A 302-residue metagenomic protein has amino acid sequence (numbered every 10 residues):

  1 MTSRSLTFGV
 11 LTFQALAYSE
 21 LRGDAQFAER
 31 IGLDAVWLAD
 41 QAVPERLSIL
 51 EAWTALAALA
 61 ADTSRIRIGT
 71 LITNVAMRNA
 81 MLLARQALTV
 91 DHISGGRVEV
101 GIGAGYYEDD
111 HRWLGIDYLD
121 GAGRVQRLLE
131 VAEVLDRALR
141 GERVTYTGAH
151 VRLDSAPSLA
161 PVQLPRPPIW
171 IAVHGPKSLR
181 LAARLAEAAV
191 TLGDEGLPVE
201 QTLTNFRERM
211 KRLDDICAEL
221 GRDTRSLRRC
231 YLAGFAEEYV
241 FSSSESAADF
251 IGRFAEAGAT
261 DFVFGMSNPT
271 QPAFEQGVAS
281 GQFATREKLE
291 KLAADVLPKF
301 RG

Functional and structural regions predicted by a protein language model:
M1-D62, P167, A279-R286, K291 (+1 more regions): N-terminal beta1-alpha1-beta2 module of alpha/beta enzyme domains
T2-S5, N79-L185, T204-S226: Internal, glycine-rich beta/alpha segment that forms the wall or movable "lid" of small-molecule/cofactor binding
L6-T12, V36-L38, R67-L71, V98-I102 (+4 more regions): Hydrophobic faces of well-ordered beta-strands that scaffold small-molecule active sites in alpha/beta enzyme cores
T7-S19, T73-M81, Q163-H174, A233-E245: Active-site mouth loops of central-metabolism enzymes
L11-A15, Q41-V43, T73-V75, G103-G105 (+5 more regions): Active-site beta-loop-alpha junctions enriched in small/polar residues
A17-A28, L83-Q86, I171-R184, F241-F254: Short, acidic/polar
G32, D62-R65, S94, R184-A189 (+1 more regions): Glycine-enriched alpha-helix->loop->beta-strand junction motifs that scaffold or abut catalytic
D120, R124, L129-D136, Q201-L213 (+1 more regions): C-terminal helical cap(s) of enzyme catalytic domains, especially alpha/beta-barrels
